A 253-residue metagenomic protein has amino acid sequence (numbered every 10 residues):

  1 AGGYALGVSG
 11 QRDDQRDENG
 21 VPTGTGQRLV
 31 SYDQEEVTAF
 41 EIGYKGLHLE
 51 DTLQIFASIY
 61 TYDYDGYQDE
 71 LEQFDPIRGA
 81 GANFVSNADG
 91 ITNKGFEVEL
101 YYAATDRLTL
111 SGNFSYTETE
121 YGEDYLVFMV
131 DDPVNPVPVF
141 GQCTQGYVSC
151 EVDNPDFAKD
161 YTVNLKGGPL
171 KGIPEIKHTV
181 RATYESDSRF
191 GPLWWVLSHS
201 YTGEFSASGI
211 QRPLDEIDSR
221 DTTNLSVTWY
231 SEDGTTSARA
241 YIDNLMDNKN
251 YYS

Functional and structural regions predicted by a protein language model:
A1, E50-I55, R107-L110, S188-L193 (+1 more regions): Repeated loop/turn-to-beta-strand initiation elements of outer-membrane beta-barrel proteins
A1-F40, D51-I55, I59-V85, Y125-V127 (+3 more regions): Surface-exposed extracellular loop regions of Gram-negative outer-membrane beta-barrel proteins, predominantly
D33-V37, H48, G81, A88-N93 (+3 more regions): Transmembrane beta-barrel outer-membrane domains
F40, G168-S253: Conserved C-terminal beta-signal and adjacent last beta-strands/turns of outer-membrane beta-barrel proteins
G43-G46: Extracellular, surface-exposed repeat architectures
S58-D63, F84-G209: Gram-negative outer-membrane beta-barrel transporters
D75-G79, V130-P133, L214-I217: Short, low-complexity, polar/charged sequence segments that are solvent-exposed and flexible
